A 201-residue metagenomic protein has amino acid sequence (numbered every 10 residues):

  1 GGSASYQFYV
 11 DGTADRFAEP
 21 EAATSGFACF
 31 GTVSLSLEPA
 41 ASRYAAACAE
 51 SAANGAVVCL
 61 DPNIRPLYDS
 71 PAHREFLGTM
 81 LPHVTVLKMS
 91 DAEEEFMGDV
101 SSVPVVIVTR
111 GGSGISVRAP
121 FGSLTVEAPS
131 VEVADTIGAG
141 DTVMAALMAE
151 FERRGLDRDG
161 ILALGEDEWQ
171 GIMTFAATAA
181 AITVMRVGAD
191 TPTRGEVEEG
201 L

Functional and structural regions predicted by a protein language model:
G2-L124, L156, E166, P192 (+1 more regions): Ribokinase/PfkB-type carbohydrate-kinase core domain
A49, G98-L201: Conserved phosphate-binding/catalytic region of the ribokinase-like
